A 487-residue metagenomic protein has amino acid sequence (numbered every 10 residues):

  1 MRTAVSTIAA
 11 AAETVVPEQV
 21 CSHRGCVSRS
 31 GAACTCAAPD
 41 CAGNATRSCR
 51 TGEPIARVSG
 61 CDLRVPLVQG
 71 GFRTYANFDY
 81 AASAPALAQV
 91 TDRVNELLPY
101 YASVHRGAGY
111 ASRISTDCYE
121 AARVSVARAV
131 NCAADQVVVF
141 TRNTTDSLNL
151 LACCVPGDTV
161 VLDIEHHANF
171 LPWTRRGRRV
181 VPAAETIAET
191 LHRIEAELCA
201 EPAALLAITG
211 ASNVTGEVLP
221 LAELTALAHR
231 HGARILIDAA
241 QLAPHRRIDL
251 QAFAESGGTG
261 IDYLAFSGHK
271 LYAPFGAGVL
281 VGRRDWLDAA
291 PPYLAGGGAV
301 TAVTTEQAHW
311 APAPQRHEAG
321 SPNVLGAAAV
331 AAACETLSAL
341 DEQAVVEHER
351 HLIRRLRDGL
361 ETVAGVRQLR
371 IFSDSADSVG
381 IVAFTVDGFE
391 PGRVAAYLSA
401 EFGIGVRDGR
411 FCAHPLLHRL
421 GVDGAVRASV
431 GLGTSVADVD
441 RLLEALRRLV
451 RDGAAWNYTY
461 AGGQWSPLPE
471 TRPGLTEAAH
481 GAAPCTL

Functional and structural regions predicted by a protein language model:
R2-L487: Pyridoxal 5′-phosphate
